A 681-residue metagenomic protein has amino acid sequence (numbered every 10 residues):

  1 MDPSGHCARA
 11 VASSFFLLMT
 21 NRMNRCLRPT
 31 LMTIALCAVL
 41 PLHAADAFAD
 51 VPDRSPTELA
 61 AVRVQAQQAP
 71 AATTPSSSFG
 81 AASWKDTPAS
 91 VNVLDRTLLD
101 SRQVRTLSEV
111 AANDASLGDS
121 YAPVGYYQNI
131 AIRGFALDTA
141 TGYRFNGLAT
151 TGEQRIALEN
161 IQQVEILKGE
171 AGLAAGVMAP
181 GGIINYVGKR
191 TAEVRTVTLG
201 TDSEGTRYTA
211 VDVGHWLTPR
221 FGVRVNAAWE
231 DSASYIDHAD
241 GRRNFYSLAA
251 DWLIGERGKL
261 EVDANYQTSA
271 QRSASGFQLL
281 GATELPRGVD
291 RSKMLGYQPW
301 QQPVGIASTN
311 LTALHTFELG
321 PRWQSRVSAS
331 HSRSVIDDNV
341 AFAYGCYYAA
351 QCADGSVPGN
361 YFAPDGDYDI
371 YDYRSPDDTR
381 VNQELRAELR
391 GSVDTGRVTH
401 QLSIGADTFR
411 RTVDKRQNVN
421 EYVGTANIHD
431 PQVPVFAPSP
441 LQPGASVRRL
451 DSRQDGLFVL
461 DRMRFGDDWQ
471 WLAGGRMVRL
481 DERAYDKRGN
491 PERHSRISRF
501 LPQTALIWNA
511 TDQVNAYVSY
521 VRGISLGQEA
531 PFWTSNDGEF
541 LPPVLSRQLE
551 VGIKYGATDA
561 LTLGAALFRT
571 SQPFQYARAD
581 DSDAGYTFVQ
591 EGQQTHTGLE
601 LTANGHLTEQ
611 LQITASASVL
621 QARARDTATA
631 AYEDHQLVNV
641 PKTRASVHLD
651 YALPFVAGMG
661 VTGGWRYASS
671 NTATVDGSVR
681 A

Functional and structural regions predicted by a protein language model:
V51-E193, V551: Acidic, small-polar-rich N-terminal luminal/periplasmic segments of exported/outer-membrane proteins
E159-Q162, L173-L248, I254-K259, T309 (+1 more regions): Outer-membrane beta-barrel translocator/receptor signature
V194, R220-V223, R257-L260, R322-S325 (+6 more regions): Repeated loop/turn-to-beta-strand initiation elements of outer-membrane beta-barrel proteins
E230, S234, S247-E318, R333-R380 (+4 more regions): Acidic/polar loop-and-plug regions of large Gram-negative outer-membrane beta-barrel proteins
L253, R380, T399-R411, R448-Q572 (+3 more regions): Structural signature of Gram-negative outer-membrane beta-barrels, strongest in the C-terminal barrel of TonB-dependent
L311-R333, D369-D486: Face-selective signature of the C-terminal outer-membrane beta-barrel domain
T316-E318, Q324-S330, S334-F342, A516-Y520 (+1 more regions): Membrane-embedded beta-barrel scaffold of Gram-negative outer-membrane proteins
G466, Q470, R569-S571, V589-D676: Gram-negative outer-membrane beta-barrel transporters
